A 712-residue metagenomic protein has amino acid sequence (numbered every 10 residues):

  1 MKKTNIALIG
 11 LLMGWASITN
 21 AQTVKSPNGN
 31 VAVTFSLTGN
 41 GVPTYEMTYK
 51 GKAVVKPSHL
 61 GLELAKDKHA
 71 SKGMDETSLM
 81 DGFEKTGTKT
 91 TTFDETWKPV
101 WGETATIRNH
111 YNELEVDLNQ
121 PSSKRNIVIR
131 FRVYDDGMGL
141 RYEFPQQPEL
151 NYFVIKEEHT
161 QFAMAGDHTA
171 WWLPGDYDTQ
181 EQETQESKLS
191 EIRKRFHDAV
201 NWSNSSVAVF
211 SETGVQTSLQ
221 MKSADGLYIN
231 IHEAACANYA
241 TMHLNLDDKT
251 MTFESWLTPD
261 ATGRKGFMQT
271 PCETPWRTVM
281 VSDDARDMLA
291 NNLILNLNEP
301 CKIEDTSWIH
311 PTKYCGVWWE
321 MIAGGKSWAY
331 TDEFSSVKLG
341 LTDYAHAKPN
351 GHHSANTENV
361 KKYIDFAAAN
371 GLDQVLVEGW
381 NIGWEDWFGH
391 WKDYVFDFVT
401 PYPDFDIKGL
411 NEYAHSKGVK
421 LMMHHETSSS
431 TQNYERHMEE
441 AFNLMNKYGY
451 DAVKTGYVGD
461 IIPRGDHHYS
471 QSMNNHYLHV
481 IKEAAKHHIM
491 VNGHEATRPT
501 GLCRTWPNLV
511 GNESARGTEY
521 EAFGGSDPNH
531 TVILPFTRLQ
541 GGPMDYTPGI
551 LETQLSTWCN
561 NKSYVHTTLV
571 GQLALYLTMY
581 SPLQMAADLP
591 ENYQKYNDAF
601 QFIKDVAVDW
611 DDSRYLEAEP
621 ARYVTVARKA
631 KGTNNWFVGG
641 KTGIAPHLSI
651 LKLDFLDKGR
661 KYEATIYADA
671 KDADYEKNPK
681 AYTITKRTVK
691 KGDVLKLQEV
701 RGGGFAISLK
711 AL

Functional and structural regions predicted by a protein language model:
M1-T23: Bacterial Sec-dependent N-terminal signal peptides
T23-E304: N-terminal accessory beta-strand-rich subdomains and adjacent acidic, glycine-rich linkers that precede catalytic cores
F93, E103-A105, W172-Q180, E186 (+1 more regions): Solvent-exposed beta-strand/loop surfaces of large extracellular or lumenal domains
Q269-K362, N370, Q374: An acidic-aromatic substrate-binding cleft motif
E378-T568: Aromatic- and carboxylate-enriched substrate-binding clefts and catalytic-loop regions of carbohydrate-active enzymes
V570-E617: Catalytic cores of secreted or luminal carbohydrate-active enzymes
P620-Y662, F705-A706: Carbohydrate-binding surface patches
K686-L712: C-terminal beta-strand-rich structural cap/linker in extracellular carbohydrate-active enzymes
